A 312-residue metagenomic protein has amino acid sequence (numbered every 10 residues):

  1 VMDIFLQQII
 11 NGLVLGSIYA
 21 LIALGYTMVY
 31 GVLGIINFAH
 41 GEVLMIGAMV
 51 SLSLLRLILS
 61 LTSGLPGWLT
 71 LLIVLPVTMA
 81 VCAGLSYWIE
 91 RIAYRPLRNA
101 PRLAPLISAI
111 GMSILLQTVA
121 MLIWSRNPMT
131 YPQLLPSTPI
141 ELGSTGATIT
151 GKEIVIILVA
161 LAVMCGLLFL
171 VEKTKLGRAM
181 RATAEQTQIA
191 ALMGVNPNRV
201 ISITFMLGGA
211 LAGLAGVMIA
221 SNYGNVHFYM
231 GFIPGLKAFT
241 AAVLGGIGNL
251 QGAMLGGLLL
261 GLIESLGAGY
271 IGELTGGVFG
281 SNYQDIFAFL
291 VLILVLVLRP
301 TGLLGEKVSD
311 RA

Functional and structural regions predicted by a protein language model:
V1-I22, V50, L61-V74, A100-A104 (+4 more regions): Membrane-interfacial amphipathic/re-entrant helices at transmembrane-helix boundaries
M2-I18, I149, L170-K175, I201-G245 (+1 more regions): Inter-helical junctions in multi-pass inner-membrane proteins, predominant in energy-converting antiporter-like
F5-L54, W88-A104, A242-L250: Single transmembrane alpha-helix segments in multi-pass membrane proteins
L21, Y26, A80-C82, K237-L260 (+2 more regions): Hydrophobic alpha-helical transmembrane segments of polytopic membrane proteins
V32-W88, I92, G146, Y270-V278: Membrane-embedded helix boundary and interhelical linker motif in transport proteins
T62-M112, V119, L255-L260, E264 (+1 more regions): Alpha-helical transmembrane segments within multi-pass membrane transporters and channels
P96-L97, R102-K173, V200, L266-D285 (+2 more regions): Transmembrane helix-bundle core of multi-pass membrane transporters and related energy-transducing complexes
T148-H227, L250-G256: Helix-loop-helix "hairpin" substructures at the membrane interface of multi-pass membrane proteins
